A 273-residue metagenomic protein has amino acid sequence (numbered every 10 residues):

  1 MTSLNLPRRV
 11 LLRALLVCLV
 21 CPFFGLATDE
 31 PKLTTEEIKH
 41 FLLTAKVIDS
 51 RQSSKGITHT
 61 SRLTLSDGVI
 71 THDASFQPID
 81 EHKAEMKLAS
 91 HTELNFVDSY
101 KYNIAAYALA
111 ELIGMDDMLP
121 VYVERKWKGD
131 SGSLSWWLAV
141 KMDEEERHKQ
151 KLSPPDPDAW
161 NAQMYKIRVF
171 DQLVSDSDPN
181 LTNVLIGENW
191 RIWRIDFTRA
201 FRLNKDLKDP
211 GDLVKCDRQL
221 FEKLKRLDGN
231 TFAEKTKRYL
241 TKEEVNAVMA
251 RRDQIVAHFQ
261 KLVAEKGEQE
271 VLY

Functional and structural regions predicted by a protein language model:
M1-P7: N-terminal secretory signal peptides that target proteins for export/translocation
R8-L16: N-terminal export leaders
V17-L26: Hydrophobic h-region of N-terminal signal peptides that target proteins for export in Gram-negative bacteria
L26-Y273: Phosphate/dinucleotide-binding and metal-coordinating scaffold of catalytic cores in nucleotide-dependent enzymes
